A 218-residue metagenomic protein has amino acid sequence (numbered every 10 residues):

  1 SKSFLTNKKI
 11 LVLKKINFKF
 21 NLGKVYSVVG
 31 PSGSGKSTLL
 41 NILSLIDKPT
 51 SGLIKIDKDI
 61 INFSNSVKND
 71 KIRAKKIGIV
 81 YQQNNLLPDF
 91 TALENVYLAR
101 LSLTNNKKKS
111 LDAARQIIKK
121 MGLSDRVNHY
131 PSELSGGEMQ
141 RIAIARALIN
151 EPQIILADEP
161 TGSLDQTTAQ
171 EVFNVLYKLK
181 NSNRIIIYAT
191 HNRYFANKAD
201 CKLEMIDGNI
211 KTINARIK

Functional and structural regions predicted by a protein language model:
V29-P31: The feature captures the beta-strand-to-loop junction immediately N-terminal to the Walker
S44: Helix-to-loop junction immediately C-terminal to a conserved catalytic motif
G52-F63: Conserved ABC transporter NBD signature motif
F90-A99: Short coil-to-helix segment of the ABC ATPase nucleotide-binding domain corresponding to the Q-loop/switch region
Y130-L134, E138-Q140: Conserved ABC ATPase signature
I149-Q153: A short, proline-enriched helix->beta-strand linker immediately N-terminal to the Walker B motif in ABC-type P-loop
I155-D158: Catalytic Walker B motif of ABC-type/P-loop ATPase nucleotide-binding domains
